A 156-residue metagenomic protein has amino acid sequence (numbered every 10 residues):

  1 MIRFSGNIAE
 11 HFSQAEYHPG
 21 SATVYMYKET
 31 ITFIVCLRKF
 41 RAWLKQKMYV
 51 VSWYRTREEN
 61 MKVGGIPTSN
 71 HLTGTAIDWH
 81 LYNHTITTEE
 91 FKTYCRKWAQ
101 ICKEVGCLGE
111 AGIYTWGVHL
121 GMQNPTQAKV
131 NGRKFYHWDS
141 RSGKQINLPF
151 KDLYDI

Functional and structural regions predicted by a protein language model:
M1-W43, Q123-I156: Extracytoplasmic cell-surface/polysaccharide-interacting catalytic and binding patches
F33-C36, Q46, E59, T75 (+1 more regions): Amphipathic alpha-helical interface surfaces
R38-G64: Extended, low-complexity, intrinsically disordered C-terminal regulatory tails of eukaryotic serine/threonine kinases
M48, I77, V118: A broad, low-specificity signal marking well-ordered, structured residues that form hydrophobic/aromatic
M48, P67, G106-G109: Secondary-structure boundary/capping signal
V63-W79: Active-site microenvironments of hydrolase-like enzyme catalytic domains
T73, L81-I156: Catalytic cores and adjacent binding grooves of peptidoglycan-active enzymes
